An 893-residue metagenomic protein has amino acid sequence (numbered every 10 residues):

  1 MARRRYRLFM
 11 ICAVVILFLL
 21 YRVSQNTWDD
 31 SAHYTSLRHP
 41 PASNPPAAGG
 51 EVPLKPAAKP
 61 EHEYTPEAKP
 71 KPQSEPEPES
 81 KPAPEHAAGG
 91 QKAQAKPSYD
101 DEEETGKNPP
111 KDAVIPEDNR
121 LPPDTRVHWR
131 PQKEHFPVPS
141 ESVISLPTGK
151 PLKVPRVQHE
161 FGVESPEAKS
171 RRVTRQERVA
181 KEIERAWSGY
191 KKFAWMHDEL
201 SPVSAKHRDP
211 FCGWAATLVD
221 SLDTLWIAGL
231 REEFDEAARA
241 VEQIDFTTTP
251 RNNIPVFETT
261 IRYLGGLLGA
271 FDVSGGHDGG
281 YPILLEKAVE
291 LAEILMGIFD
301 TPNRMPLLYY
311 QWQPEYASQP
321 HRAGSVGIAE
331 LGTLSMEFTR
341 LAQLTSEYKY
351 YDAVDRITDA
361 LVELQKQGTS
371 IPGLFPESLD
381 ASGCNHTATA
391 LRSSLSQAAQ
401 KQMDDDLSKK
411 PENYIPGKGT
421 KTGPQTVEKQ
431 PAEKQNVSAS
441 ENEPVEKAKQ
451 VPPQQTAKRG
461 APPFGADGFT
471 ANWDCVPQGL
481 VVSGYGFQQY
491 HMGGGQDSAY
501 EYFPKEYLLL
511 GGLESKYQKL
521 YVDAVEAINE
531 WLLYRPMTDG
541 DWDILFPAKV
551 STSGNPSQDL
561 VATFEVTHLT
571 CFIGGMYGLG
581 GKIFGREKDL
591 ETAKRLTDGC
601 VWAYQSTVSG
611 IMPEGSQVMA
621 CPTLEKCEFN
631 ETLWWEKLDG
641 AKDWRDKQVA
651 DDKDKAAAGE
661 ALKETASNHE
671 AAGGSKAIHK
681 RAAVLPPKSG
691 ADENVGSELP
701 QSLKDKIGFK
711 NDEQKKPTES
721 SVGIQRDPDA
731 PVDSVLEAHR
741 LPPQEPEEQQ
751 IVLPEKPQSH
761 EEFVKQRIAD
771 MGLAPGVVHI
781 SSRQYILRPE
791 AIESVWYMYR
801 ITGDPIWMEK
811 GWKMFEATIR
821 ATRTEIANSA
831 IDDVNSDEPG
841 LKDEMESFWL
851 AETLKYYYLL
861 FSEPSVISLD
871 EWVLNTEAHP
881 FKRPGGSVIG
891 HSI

Functional and structural regions predicted by a protein language model:
A2-I893: Glycan-recognition and catalytic cores of secretory/periplasmic carbohydrate-active enzymes
